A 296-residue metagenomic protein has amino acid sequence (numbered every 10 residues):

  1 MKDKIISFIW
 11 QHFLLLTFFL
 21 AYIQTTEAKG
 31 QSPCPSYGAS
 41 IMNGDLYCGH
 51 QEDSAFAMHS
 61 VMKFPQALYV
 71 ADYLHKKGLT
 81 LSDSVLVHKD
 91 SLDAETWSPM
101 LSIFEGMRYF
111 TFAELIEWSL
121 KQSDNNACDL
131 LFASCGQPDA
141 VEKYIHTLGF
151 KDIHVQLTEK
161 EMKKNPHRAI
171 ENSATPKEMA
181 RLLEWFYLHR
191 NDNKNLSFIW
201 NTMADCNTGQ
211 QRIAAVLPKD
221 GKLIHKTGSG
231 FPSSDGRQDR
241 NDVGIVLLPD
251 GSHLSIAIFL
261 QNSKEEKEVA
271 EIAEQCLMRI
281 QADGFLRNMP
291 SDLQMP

Functional and structural regions predicted by a protein language model:
M1-Q31: Bacterial Sec-dependent N-terminal signal peptides
T26-E52, D83, V87, V246: A short, well-structured edge-of-sheet supersecondary motif
K29-S32, Y47, A133-S134, P138-D139 (+4 more regions): Structured C-terminal helix/loop/strand segments within mature extracytoplasmic catalytic/sensor domains
C34, D129-R190: Mid-domain, small-residue-enriched loop/turn segments at the edges of structured enzyme/sensor domains
S40-M42, K89-D90, L120-S123, S134 (+3 more regions): Active-site-proximal beta-strand/loop segments in catalytic clefts of secreted hydrolases
A57-V85, I256: Active-site SXXK
D72-L92, P138, N193-L196: Short, well-structured active-site flanking segments
L92-L130: Conserved catalytic neighborhood of penicillin-recognizing serine enzymes
